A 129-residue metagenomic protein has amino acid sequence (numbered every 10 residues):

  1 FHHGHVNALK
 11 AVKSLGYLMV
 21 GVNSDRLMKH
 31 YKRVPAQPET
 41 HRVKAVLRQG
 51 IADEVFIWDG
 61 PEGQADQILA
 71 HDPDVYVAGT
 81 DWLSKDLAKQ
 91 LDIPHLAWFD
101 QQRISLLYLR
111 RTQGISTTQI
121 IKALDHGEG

Functional and structural regions predicted by a protein language model:
F1-G129: Nucleotidyltransferase catalytic core that binds NTPs
